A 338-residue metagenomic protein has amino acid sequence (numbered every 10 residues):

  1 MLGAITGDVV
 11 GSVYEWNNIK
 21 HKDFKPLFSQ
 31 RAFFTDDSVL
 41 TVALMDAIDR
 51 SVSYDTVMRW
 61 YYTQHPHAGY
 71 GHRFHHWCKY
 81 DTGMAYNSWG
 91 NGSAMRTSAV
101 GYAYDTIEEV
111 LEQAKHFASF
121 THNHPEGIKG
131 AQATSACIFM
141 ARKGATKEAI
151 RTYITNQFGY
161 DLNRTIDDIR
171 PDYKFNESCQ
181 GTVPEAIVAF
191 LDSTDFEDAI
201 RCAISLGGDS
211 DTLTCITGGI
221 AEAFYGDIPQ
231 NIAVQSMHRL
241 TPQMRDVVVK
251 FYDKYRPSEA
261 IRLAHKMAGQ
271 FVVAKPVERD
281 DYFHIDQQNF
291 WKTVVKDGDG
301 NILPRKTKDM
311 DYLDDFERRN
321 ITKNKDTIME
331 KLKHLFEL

Functional and structural regions predicted by a protein language model:
M1-L338: Structured, active/binding-site neighborhoods that engage oxygen-rich ligands
